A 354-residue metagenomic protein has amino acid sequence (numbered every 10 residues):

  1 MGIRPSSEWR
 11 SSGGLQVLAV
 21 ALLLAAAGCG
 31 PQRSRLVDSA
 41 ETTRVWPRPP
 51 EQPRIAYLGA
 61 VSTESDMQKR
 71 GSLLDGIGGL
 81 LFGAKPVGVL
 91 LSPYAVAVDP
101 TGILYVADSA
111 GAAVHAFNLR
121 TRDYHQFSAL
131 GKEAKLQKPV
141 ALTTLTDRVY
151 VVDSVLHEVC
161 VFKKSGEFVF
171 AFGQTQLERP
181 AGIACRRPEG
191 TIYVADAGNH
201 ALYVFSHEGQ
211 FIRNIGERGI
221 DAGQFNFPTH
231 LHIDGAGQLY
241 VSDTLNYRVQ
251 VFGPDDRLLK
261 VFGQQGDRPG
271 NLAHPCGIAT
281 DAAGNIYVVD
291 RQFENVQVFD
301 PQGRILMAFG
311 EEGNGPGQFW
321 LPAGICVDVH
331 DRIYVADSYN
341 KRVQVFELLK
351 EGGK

Functional and structural regions predicted by a protein language model:
M1-S11: N-terminal secretory signal peptides that target proteins for export/translocation
G2-I3, L22, S39: Intrinsically disordered, low-complexity regions enriched in Ser/Pro/Gly/Gln/His and often acidic
W9-R10, G14-L15, A112: Intrinsically disordered, low-complexity serine/threonine-rich segments
G14-V17, T146: Low-complexity, intrinsically disordered short peptide segments enriched in small/polar/basic residues
Q16-A26: Bacterial N-terminal signal peptides
C29-K354: Eukaryotic scaffold repeat domains enriched in small/polar residues
